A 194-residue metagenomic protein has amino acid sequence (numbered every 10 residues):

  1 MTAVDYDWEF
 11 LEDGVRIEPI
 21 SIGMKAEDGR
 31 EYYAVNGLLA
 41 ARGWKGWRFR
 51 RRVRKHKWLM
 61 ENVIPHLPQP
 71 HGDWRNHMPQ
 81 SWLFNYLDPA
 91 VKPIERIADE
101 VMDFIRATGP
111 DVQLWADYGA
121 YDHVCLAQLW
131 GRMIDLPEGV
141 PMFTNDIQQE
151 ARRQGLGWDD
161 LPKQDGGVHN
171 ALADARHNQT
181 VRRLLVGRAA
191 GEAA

Functional and structural regions predicted by a protein language model:
T2-V4, E9-A116: Conserved non-catalytic scaffold segment of RNase H-like nuclease domains
P93-V101, D122-C125, F143-D146: Amphipathic alpha-helical interface surfaces
M102, G131, R152-G155: Amphipathic alpha-helical core segments of compact helical bundles
I105, A120-P141: Substrate-recognition/cap helix-loop segment adjacent to the acidic, metal-dependent catalytic center of Asp-based
P110-A120, V124-Q128, W158-A194: Acidic, Mg2+-coordinating catalytic module of metal-dependent nucleases/exonucleases that use a two-metal-ion mechanism
E138-D159: Short, flexible loop segments at boundaries between secondary-structure elements
